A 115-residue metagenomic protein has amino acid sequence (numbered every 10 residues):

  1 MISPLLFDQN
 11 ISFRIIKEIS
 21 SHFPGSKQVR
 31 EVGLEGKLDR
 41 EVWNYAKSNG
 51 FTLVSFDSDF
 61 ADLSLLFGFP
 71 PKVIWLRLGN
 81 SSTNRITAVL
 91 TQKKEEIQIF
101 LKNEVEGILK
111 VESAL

Functional and structural regions predicted by a protein language model:
M1-S3, A114-L115: Intrinsically disordered, low-complexity and often Lys/Arg-enriched segments
P4-N49: N-terminal first-folded block
F7-D8, S55-F56, L78: Small/polar loops that bind or transfer phosphate-bearing groups
D39-E41, L65-F69: Short secondary-structure transition/capping segments
N44-A46, P70-I74: Short, hinge-like loop/turn segments at secondary-structure boundaries
G50-S64: Acidic, metal-binding active-site segment of PIN/NYN-like and related structure-specific nucleases
V73-A114: C-terminal structural segments of small proteins and small subunits
